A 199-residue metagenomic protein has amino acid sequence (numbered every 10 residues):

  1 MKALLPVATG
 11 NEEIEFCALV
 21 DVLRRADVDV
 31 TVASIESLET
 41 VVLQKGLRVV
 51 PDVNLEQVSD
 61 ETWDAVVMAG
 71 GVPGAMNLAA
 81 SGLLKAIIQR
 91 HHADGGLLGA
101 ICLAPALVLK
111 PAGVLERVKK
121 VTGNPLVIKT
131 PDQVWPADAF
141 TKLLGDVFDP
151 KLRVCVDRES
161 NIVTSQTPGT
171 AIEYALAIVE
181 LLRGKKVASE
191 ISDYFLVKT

Functional and structural regions predicted by a protein language model:
K2-N11, V22-S34, P51-N54, V58-G99 (+1 more regions): Active-site-adjacent pocket-lining segments in enzyme domains
N11-F16, T40: Short N-terminal binding/cap micro-motifs at the start of the first secondary-structure element
V42-Q44, R48-P51: A cross-family phosphate/adenosyl-ligand binding-site feature
